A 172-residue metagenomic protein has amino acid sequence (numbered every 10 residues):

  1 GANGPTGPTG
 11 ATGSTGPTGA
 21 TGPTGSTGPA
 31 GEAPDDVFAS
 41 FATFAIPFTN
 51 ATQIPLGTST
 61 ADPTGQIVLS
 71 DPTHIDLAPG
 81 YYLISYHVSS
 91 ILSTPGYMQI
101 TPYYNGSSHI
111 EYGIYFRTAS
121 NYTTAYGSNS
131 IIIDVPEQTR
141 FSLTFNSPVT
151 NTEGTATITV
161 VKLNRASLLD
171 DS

Functional and structural regions predicted by a protein language model:
G1-V37: Collagen/collagen-like triple-helix recognition
P23, T27-S172: Extracellular jelly-roll beta-sandwich "head" domains, especially the C-terminal globular C1q domain
